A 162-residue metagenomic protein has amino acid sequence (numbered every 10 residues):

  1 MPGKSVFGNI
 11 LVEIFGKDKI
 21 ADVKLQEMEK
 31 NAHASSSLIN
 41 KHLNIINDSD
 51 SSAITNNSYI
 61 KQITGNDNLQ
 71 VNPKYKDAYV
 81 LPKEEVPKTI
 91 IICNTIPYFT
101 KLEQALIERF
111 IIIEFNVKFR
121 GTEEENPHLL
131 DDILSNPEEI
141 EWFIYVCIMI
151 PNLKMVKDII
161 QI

Functional and structural regions predicted by a protein language model:
M1-I162: Feature primarily recognizes SF3-like P-loop helicase cores of small DNA viruses
